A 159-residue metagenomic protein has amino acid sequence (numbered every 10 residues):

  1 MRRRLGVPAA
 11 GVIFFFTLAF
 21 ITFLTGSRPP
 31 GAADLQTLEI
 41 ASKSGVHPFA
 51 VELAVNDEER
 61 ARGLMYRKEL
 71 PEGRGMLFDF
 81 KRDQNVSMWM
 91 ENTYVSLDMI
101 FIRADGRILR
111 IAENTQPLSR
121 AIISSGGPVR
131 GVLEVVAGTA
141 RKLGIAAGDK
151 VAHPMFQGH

Functional and structural regions predicted by a protein language model:
M1-R2, S27: Short linear, low-complexity motifs centered on an aromatic residue
R2-G11: N-terminal Sec-pathway targeting helices
V7-P8, T17, P30: N-terminal cationic amphipathic segment used for targeting or macromolecule association
G11-T25: Bacterial N-terminal signal peptides
R28-H159: Compact, glycine-rich, soluble single-domain proteins
